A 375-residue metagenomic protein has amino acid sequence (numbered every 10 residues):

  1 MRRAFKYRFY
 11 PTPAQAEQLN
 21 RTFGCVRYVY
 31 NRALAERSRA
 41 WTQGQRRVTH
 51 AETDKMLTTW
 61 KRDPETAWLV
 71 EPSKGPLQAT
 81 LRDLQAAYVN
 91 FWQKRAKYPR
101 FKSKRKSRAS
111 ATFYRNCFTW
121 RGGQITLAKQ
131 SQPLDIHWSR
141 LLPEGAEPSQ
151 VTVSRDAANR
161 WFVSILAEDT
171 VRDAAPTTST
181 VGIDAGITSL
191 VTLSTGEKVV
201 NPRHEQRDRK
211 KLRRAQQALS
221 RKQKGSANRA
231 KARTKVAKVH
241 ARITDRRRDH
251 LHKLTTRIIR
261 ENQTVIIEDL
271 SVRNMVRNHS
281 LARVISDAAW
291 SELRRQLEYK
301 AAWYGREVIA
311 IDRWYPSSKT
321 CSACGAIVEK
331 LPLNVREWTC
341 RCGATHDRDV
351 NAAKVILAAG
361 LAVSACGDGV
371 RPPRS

Functional and structural regions predicted by a protein language model:
M1-S375: Nucleic-acid substrate recognition interfaces
